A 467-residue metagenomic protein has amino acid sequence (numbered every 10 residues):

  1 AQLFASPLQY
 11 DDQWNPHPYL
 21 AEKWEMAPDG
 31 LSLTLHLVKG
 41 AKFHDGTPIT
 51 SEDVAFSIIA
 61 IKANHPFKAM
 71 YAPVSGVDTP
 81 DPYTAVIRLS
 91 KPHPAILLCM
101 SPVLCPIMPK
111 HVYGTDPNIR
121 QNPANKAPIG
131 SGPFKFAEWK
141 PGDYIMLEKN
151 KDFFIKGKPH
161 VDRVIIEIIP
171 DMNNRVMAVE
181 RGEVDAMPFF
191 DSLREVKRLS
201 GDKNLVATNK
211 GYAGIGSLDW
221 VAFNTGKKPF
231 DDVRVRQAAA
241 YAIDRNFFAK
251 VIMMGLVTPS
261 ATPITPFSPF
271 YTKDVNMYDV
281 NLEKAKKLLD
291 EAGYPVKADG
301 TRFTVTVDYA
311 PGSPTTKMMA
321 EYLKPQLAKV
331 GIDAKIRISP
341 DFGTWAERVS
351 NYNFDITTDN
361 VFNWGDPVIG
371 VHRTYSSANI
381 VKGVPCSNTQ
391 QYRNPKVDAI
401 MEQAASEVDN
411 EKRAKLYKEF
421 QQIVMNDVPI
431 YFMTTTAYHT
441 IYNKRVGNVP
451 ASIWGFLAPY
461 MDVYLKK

Functional and structural regions predicted by a protein language model:
A1-P28, I59, I129-S131, W454: N-terminal lobe/hinge region of extracytoplasmic solute-binding protein
D11, E148-D152, G216-A238, V251 (+2 more regions): A bilobed periplasmic-binding-protein/Venus flytrap-type ligand-binding module shared by bacterial periplasmic
D11-N15, P102-P159, R163, E283 (+1 more regions): Gly/Pro-rich hinge or "lid" segments in bacterial periplasmic/extracellular proteins
E22-F67, P80, V86-R88, R175-A178 (+1 more regions): Aromatic- and charge-enriched surface segment that lines or borders ligand/interaction sites
E25, D29, H36, A69-Y113 (+1 more regions): Surface-exposed binding/hinge segments that line and control ligand-binding clefts or catalytic entry sites
I61, G76-D78, A137-M146, I165-K227 (+2 more regions): Extracellular/periplasmic solute-recognition and catalytic clefts
F134, N224, F230, P259-A292 (+1 more regions): Structural transition elements
K140-Y144, K149, L218, A242-T272 (+3 more regions): Detector for C-terminal structural segments
